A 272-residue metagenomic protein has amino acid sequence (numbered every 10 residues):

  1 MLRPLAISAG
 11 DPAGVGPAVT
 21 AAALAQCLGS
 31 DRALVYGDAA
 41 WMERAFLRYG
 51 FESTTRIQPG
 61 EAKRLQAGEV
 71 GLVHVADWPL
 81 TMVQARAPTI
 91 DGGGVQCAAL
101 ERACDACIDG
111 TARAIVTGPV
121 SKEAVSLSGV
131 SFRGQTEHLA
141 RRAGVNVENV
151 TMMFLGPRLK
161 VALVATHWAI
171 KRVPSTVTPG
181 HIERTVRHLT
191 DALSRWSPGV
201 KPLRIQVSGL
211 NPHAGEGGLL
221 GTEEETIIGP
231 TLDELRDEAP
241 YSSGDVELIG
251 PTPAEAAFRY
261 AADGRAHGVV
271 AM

Functional and structural regions predicted by a protein language model:
M1-Q135, G180-M272: Contiguous, glycine/small-aliphatic-enriched amphipathic segments in soluble metabolic enzymes
L65-A67, F154-R184: Ligand-binding beta-strand-loop-alpha-helix segment within the catalytic cores of soluble metabolic enzymes
R133-A169: Flexible loop/hinge segments that line or gate small-molecule binding clefts
